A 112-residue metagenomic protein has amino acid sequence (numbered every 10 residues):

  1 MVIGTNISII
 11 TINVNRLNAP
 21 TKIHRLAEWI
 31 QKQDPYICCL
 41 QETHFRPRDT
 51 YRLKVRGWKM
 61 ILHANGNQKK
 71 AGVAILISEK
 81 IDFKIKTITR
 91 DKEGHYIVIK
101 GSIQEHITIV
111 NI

Functional and structural regions predicted by a protein language model:
M1-I112: A shared catalytic/ligand-binding motif for oxyanion handling
